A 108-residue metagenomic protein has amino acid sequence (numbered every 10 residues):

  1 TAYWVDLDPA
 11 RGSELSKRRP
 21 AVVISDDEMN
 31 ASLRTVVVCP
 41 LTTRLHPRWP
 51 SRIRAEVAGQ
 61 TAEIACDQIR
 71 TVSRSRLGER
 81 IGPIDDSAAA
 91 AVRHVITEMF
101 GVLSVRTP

Functional and structural regions predicted by a protein language model:
T1-P108: Conserved functional hotspots at enzyme active or ligand-binding sites that engage polyanionic ligands
